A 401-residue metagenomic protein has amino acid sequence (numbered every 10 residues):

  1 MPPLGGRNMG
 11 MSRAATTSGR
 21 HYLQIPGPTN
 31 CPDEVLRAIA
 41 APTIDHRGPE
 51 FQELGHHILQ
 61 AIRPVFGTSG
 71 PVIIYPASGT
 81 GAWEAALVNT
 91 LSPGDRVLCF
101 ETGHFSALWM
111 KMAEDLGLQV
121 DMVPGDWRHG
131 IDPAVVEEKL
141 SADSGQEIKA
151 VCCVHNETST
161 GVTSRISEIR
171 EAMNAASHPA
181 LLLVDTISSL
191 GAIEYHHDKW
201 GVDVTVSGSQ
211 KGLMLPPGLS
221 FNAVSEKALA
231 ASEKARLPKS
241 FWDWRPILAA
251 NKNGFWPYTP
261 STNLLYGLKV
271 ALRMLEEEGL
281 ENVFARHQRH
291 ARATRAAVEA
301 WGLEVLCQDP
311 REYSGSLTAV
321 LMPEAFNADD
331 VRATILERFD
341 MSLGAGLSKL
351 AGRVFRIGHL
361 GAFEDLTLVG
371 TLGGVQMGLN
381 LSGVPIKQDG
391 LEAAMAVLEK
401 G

Functional and structural regions predicted by a protein language model:
S18, K349, R353-G401: PLP-dependent enzyme catalytic core of the Aspartate aminotransferase-like
R20-P76, T80: A glycine-/small-polar-enriched, mobile loop at the entrance of the PLP active site in fold-type I
N30-C31, Q210-A300, G401: Active-site C-terminal subdomain of aminotransferase-like
S69-L98, T102, S106-M110: Conserved beta-loop-alpha segment that forms the PLP phosphate-binding cup at the N-terminus of a helix
G130-G191, V204: Active-site phosphate-binding strand-loop segment of PLP-dependent enzymes
D198-Q210: Conserved active-site segment immediately N-terminal to the catalytic lysine that forms the internal aldimine
E304-R338: Conserved PLP-binding catalytic core of the aspartate aminotransferase-like
